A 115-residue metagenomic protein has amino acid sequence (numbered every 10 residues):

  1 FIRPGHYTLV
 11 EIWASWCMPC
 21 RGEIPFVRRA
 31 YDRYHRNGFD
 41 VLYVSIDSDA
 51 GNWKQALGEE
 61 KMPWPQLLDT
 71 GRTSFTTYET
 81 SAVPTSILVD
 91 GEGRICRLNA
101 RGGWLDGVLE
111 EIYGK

Functional and structural regions predicted by a protein language model:
F1-T8: A short beta-strand-turn-helix
L9-V10, V41, S86: Hydrophobic beta-strand anchors of alpha/beta hydrolase catalytic cores
I12, S45, R97: Small/polar loops that bind or transfer phosphate-bearing groups
I12-R29: Conserved redox-active cysteine motifs that mediate thiol-disulfide chemistry, especially di-cysteine Cys-X(1-2)-Cys
S15, D49, R94: Conserved Rossmann-like nucleotide-cofactor binding loop
G22, A30-T73, T77-V83: Conserved segment of the thioredoxin-like fold in thiol-based oxidoreductases
G58-M62, D69-G114: Thiol/disulfide oxidoreductase modules built on the thioredoxin-like
